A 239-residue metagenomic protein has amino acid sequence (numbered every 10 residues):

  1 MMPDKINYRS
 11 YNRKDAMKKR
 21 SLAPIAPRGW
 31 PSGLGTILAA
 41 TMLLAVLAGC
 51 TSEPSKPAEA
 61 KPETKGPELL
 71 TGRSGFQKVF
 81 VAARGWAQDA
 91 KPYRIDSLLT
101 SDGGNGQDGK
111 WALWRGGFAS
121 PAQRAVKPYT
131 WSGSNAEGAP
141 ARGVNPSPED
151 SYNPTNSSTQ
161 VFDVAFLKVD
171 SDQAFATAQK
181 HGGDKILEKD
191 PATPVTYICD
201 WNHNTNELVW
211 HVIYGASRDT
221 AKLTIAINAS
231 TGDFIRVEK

Functional and structural regions predicted by a protein language model:
M2-Y11, K18-A48: Sec-dependent bacterial lipoprotein signal peptides
P3-K14, S101, I227, G232: Intrinsic-disorder/low-complexity regions
K14, K18-R20, K56, K61: Polybasic, lysine/arginine-rich low-complexity segments
V46-K239: Long, terminal "pre-/pro-" and other extracytoplasmic accessory regions that lie outside the mature folded/catalytic
